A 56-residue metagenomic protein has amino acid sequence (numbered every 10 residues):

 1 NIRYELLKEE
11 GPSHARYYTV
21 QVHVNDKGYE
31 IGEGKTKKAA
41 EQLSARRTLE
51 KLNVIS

Functional and structural regions predicted by a protein language model:
N1-S56: Double-stranded RNA-binding/processing signature
